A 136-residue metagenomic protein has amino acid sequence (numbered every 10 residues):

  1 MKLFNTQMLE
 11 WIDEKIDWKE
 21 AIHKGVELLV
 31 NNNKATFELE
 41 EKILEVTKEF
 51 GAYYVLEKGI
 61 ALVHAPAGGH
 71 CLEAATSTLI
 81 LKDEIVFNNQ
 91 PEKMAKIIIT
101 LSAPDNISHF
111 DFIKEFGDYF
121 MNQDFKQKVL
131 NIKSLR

Functional and structural regions predicted by a protein language model:
M1-R136: Cytosolic covalent-transfer regions centered on His/Cys nucleophiles that carry phosphoryl or persulfide groups
